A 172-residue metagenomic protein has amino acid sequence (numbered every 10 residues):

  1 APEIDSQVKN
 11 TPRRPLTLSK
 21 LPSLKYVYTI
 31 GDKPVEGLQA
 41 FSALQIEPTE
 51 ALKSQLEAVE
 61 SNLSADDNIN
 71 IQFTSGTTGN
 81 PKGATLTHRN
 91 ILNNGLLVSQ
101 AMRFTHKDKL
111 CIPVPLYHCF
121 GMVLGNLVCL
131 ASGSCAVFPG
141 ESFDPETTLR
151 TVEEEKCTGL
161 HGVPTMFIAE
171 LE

Functional and structural regions predicted by a protein language model:
A1-A43, G140-E172: Conserved adenylate-forming
K20-L24, T29, V35, Q39-F73 (+2 more regions): Conserved pre-ATP/AMP-binding loop-to-beta segment of ANL
A51-K53, A65, N70, A84-T105 (+3 more regions): Conserved structural elements of the adenylate-forming
N68, T74-T77, L110, L116 (+2 more regions): Conserved S/T- and glycine-rich ATP-binding loop of Class I adenylate-forming
S75-G83, H88, V163: Conserved phosphate-binding and hydrolysis motifs of nucleotide-dependent enzymes
P81-G83, P115, C129, P145 (+1 more regions): Proline-centered helix-kink/hinge sites
L92-K109, C119-G159, I168: Conserved AMP-binding/adenylation subdomain of ANL enzymes
